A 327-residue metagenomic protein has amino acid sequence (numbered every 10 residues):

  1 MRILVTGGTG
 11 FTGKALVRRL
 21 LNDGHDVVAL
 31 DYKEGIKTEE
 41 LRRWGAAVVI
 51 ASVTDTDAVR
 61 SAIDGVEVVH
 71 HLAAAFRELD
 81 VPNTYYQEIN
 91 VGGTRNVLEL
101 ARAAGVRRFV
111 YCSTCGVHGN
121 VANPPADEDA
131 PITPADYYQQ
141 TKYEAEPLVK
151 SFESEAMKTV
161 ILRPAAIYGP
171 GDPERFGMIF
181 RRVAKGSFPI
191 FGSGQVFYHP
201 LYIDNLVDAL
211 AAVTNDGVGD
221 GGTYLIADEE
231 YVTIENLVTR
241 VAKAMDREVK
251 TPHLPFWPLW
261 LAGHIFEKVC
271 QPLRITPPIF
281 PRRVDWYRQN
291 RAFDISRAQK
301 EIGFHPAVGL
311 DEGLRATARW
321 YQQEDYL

Functional and structural regions predicted by a protein language model:
I3-D23: N-terminal Rossmann NAD(P)H-binding glycine-rich loop of SDR-like oxidoreductase domains
R42, A46-G92, L100, C115-N120: NAD(P)H-binding glycine-rich loop region in Rossmannoid oxidoreductase-like domains and their noncatalytic homologs
R95-Y138, V160: Conserved Rossmann-fold NAD(P)-dependent oxidoreductase catalytic core, especially the SDR/UDP-sugar
G119, M157-G177: Flexible, glycine-rich beta-alpha linker
A135-V160: Active-site Tyr-X1-5-Lys
E144, D172-M178, G192-T214, G221-G222 (+1 more regions): Substrate-positioning beta->alpha
D216-P278, I295, D311, R315-A316: Mid/C-terminal beta-alpha module of Rossmann-like enzyme folds, strongest in SDR-family dehydrogenases/epimerases
R297-K300, H305, G309-L327: Amphipathic terminal alpha-helices
